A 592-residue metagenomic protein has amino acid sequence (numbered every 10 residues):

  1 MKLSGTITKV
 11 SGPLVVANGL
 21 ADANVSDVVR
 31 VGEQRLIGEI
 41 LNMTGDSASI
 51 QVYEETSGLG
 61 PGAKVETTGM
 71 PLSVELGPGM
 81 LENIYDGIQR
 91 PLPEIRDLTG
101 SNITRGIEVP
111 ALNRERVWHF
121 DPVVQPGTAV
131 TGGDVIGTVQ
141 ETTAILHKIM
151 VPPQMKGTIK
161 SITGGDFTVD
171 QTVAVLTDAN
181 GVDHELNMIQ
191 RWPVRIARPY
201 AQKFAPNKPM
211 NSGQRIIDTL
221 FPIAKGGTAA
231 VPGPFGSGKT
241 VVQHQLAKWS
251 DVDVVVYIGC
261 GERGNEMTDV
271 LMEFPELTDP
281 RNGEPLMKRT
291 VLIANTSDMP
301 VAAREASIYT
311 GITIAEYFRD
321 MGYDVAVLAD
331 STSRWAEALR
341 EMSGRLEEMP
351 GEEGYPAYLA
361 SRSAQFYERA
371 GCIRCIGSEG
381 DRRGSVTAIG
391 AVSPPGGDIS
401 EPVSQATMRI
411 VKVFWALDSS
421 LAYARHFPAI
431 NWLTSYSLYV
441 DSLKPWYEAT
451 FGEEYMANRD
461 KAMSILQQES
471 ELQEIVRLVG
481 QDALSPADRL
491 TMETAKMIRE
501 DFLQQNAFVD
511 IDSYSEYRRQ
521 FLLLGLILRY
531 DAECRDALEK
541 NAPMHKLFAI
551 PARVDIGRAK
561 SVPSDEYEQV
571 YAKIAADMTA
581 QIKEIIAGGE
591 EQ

Functional and structural regions predicted by a protein language model:
M1-T104: N-terminal accessory targeting/assembly segments
G5-I7, I37-N42, K148-M150, M155-I162: Short beta-strand-centered aromatic/proline hotspots
P13-N18, A48-E54, R114-Q125, T158-I162 (+1 more regions): Short alpha-helix capping/helix-loop boundary micro-motifs
L20, Q34, M70-P71, Q89 (+5 more regions): Short, surface-exposed secondary-structure boundary micro-motifs
D46-A48, M70, M155-T158, V231-P232 (+2 more regions): Metallocofactor- and cofactor-centric catalytic cores in central/energy metabolism, strongly enriched
D97-P153, T168-T228, V242-Q245, P280-M299 (+1 more regions): P-loop NTPase nucleotide-binding/switch module
T219-L220, G226-A552: P-loop NTPase catalytic core
L538-Q592: C-terminal amphipathic alpha-helical interaction region
